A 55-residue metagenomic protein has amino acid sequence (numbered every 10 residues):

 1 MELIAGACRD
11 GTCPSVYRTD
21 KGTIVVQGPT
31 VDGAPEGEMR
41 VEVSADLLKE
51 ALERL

Functional and structural regions predicted by a protein language model:
I4-C8: Short Gly/Pro-enriched turn/cap motifs at secondary-structure boundaries
D10-R40: A short, structured beta-strand/loop element
G37-L55: Helix-rich interaction surfaces within compact, conserved domain-sized segments that mediate assembly or partner
